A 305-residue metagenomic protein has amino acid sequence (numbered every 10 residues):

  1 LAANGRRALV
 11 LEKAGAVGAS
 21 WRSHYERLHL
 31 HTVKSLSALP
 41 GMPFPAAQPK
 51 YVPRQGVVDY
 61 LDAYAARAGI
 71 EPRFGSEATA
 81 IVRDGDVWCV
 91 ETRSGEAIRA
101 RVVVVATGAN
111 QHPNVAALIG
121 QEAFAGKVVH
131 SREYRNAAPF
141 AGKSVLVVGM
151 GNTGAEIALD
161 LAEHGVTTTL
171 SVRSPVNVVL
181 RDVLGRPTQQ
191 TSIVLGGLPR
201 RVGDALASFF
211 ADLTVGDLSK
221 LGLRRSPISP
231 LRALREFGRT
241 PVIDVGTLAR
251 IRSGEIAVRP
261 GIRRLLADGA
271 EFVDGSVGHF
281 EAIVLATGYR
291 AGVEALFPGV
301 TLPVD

Functional and structural regions predicted by a protein language model:
L1-A14, G18-S20, P49-N152, E156-D305: Flavin (primarily FAD) cofactor-binding/catalytic cores of flavoenzymes
A16-P43, R67, E71: Redox-cofactor-proximal catalytic regions of oxidoreductases
P43-P49: A short acidic, helix-capping loop that chelates divalent metal ions and anchors anionic groups
